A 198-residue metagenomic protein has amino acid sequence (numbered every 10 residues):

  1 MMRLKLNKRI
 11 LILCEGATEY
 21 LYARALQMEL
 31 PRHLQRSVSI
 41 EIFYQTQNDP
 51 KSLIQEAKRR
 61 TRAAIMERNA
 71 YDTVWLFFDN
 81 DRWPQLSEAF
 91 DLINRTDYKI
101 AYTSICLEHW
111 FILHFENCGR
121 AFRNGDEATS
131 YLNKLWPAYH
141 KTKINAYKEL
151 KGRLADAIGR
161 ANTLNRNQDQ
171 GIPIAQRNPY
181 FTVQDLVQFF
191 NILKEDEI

Functional and structural regions predicted by a protein language model:
M1-R9, Y20-Y44, K51, R62-I198: C-terminal accessory helical subdomains adjacent to catalytic cores in phosphodiester- and nucleotide-handling enzymes
I12: Short, surface-exposed binding/anchoring microloops in extracellular/periplasmic proteins
E15-G16: Helix N-cap/beta->alpha junction signal
D49-E56: Structural motif
